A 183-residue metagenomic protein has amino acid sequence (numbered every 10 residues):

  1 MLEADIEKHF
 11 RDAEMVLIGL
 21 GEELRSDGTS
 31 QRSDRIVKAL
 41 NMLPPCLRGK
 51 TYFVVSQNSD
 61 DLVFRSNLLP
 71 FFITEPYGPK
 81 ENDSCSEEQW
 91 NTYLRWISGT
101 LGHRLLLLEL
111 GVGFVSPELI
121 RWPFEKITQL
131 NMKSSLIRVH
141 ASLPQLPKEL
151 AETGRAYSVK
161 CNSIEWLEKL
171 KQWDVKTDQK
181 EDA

Functional and structural regions predicted by a protein language model:
M1-A183: Conserved catalytic alpha/beta core of Sir2/sirtuin-type deacylases, generalized to analogous enzyme cores that bind
